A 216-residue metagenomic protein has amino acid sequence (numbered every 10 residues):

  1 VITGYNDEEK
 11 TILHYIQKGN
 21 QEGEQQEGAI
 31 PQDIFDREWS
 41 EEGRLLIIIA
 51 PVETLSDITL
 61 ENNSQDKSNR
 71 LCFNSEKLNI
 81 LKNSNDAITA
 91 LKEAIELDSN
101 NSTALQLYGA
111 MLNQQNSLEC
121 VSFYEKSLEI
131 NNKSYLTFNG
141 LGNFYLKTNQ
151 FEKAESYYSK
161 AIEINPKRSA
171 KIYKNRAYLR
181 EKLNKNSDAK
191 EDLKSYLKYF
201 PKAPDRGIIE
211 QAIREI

Functional and structural regions predicted by a protein language model:
Y5-E96, T103: Noncatalytic regulatory segments and standalone regulatory/sensor domains
S68, S102-T103, Y135-L136, S169-K171 (+1 more regions): Helix-start (N-cap) detector for alpha-helical repeat units in TPR-like alpha-solenoids, especially tetratricopeptide
S99, N132, P166-K167, P201: Short coil turns that delineate tetratricopeptide repeat
L107, G140, K174-N175, I209-A212: Canonical tetratricopeptide repeat
